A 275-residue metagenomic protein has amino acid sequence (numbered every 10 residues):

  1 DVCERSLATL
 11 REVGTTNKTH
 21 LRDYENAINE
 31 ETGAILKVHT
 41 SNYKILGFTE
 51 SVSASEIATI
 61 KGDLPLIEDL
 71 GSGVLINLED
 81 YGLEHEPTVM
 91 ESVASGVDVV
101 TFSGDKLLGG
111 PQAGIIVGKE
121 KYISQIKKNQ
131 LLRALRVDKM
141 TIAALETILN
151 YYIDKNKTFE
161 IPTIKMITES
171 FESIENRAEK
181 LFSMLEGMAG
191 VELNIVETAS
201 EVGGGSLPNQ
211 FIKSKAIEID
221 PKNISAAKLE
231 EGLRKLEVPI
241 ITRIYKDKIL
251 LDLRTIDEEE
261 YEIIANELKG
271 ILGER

Functional and structural regions predicted by a protein language model:
D1-Y152, E186, E267: Conserved PLP-enzyme active-site core in the AAT-like
F102-D105, V202-F211, P239-R243: Short, flexible, solvent-exposed loop/turn segments with mixed acidic/basic and small polar residues
G104, L135-M140, K155-I161, M188-E197 (+1 more regions): Flexible, glycine/charged-enriched surface loops at secondary-structure junctions
L108-P111, I212, R243-I249: Short Gly/Ser/Thr- and Asp/Glu-enriched loop/turn motifs at secondary-structure junctions
K121-K127, D154-T163, P208-K213, D247: Short acidic (Asp/Glu) and glycine-rich catalytic loops that position anionic groups and cofactors
R136-M184: C-terminal catalytic subdomain
M166, E172-E175, E179, L185-G232: Conserved PLP-binding catalytic core of the aspartate aminotransferase-like
K222-R275: PLP-dependent enzyme catalytic core of the Aspartate aminotransferase-like
